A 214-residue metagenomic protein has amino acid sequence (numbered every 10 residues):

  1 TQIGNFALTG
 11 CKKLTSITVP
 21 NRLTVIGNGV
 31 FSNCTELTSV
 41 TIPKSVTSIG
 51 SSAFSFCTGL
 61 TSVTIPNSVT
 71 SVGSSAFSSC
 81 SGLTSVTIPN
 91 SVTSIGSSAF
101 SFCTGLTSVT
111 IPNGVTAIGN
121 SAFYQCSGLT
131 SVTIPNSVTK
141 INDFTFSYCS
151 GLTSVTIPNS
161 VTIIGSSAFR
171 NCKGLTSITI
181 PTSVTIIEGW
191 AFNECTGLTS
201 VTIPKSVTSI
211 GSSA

Functional and structural regions predicted by a protein language model:
T1-Q2, C11-V25, T35-S48, T58-S71 (+6 more regions): Structural signature of tandem-repeat unit edges
